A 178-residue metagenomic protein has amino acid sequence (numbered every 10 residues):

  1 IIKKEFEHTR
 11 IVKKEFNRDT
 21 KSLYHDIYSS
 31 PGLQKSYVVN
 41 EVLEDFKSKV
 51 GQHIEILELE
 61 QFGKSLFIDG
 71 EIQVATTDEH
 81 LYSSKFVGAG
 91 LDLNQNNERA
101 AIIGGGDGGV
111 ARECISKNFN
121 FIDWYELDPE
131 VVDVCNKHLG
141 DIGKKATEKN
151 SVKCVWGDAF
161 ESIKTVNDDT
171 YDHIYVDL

Functional and structural regions predicted by a protein language model:
I1-S65: N-terminal auxiliary segments of SAM/dcSAM-dependent transferases
K3-D26, K49, V74-L178: The AdoMet/dcAdoMet-binding core of the Class I SAM-like
D69-G70: Short strand-turn-strand beta-turns centered on an Asx-Gly dipeptide
